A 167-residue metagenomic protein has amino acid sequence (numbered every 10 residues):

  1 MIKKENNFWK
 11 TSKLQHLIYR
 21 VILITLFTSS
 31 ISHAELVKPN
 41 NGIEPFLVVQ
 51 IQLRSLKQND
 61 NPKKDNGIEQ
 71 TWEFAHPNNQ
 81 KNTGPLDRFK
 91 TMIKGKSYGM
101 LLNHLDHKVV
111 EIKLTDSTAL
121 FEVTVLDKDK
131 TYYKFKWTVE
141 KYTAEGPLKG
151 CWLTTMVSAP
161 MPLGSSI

Functional and structural regions predicted by a protein language model:
M1-Q15: N-terminal secretory signal peptides that target proteins for export/translocation
Y19-S29: Bacterial N-terminal signal peptides
S32-L36: Boundary at the C-terminal end of the N-terminal hydrophobic targeting segment
P39-N41: TPR-adjacent "capping" and linker segments in tetratricopeptide-repeat scaffold/adaptor proteins
E44-D60, Q70, F74: Short, aromatic-enriched amphipathic alpha-helices that serve as compact interaction elements
P62-D116: Short solvent-exposed beta->alpha transition segments
E111-I167: Exposed beta-sheet edge and beta->alpha loop/turn motif
